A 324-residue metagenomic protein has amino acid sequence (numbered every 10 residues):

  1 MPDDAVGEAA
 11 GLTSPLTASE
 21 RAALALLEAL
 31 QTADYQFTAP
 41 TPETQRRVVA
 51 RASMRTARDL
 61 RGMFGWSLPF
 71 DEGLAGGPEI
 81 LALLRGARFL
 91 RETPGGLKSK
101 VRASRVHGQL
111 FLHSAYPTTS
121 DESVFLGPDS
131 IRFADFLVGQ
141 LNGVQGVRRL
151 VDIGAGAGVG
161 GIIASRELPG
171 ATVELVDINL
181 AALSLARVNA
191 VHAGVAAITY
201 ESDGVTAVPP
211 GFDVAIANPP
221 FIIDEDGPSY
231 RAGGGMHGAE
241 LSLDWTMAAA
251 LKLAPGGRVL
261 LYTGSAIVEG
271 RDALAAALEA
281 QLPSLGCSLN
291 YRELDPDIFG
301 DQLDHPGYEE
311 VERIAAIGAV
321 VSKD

Functional and structural regions predicted by a protein language model:
D4-G108: N-terminal auxiliary segments of SAM/dcSAM-dependent transferases
P15, S229-G234, E269-D272, P306: Short, flexible/disordered intra-domain loops and linkers
P94-L141: Class I SAM-dependent transferase core
P117-S120, I222, P228-Y230, A266: A short, flexible beta-alpha/helix-coil linker loop
D129-A217, I223-D224: Conserved SAM/SAH cofactor-binding pocket of Class I
L180-A182, P219-W245: Mobile active-site "lid"/loop adjacent to the S-adenosyl-L-methionine
A239-D297: Conserved Class I SAM-dependent methyltransferase catalytic core
D304-D324: Core SAM-dependent methyltransferase catalytic element
